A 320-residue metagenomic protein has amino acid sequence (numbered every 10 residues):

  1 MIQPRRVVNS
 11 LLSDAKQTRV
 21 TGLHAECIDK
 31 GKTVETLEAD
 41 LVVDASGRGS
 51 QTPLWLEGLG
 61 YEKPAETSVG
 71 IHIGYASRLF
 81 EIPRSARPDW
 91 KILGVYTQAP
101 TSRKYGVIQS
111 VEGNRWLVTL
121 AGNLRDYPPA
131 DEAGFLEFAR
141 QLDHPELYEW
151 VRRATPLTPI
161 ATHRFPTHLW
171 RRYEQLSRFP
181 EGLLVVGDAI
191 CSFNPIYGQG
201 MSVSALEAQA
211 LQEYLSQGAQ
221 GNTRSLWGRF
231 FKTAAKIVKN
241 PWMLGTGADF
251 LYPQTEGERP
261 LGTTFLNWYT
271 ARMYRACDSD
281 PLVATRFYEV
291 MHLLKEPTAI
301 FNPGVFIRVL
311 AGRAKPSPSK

Functional and structural regions predicted by a protein language model:
M1-F138, L142: Predominantly flavin-linked oxidoreductase catalytic cores and closely associated redox partners
V42, S202, R259-T263: A short, ordered amphipathic alpha-helix with a cationic face
S50, L54, A133, A205-Q209 (+2 more regions): A structural signal for well-ordered alpha-helical segments within the folded catalytic domains of diverse enzymes
T52-W55, P195-I196, L206, L244 (+1 more regions): Short, function-defining helix-loop hinge/capping sites that tune catalysis or transport
N114, D126-N240: FAD/FMN-dependent oxidoreductases across multiple families
R115-R125, C191-S202, T264-S279: Short secondary-structure transition/capping segments
Q212-K320: C-terminal helical "tail/cap" subdomain of flavin- and related membrane-associated enzymes
